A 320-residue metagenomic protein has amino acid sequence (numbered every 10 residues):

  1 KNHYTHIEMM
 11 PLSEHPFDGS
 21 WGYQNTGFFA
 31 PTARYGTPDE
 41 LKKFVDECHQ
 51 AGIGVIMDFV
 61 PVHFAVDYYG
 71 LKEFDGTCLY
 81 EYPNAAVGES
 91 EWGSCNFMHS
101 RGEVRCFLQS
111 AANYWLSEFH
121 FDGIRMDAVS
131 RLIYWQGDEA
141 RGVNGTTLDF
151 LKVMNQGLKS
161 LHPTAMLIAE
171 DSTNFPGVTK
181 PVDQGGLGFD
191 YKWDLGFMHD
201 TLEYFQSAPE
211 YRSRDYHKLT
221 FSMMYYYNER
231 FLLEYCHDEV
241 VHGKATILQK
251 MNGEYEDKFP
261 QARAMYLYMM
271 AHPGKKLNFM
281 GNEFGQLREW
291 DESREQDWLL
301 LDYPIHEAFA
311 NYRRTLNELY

Functional and structural regions predicted by a protein language model:
K1-F121, R125-V143: Substrate-binding/active-site clefts of carbohydrate-active enzymes
G76-C78, E91-G93, Y225, W290 (+1 more regions): Bulky hydrophobic/aromatic packing residues
F97-M98, G102-R105, L301-N311: A short, structured beta-strand-centered segment in the mid-to-C-terminal lobe of catalytic cores from group-transfer
H120-D122, Y134-E295, L300, A308 (+2 more regions): Conserved alpha/beta catalytic core and glycan-binding cleft of carbohydrate-active enzymes
